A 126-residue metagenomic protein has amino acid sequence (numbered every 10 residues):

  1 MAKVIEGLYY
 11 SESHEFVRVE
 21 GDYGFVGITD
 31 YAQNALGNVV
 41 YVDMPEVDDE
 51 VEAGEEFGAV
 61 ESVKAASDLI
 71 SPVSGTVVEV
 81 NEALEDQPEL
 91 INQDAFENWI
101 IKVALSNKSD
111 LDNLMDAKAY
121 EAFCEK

Functional and structural regions predicted by a protein language model:
M1-E56, Q93-K126: Acidic, low-complexity mobile loops and tails
A2-V4, A66-V73: Short, glycine/small-residue-enriched coil/turn segments at secondary-structure junctions
H14, V60, L69, S74-V77: Conserved hydrophobic positions within beta-strands
D30-A32, K64, V73: Short glycine-rich, polar/acidic loop-and-turn segments at beta strand-coil junctions
S62-A65, E82: Short, conserved catalytic or interaction motifs in soluble domains
S74, V80, S106: Short, loop-centered acidic/histidine patches that primarily coordinate divalent metals
V77-Q93: Short, charge-rich, low-complexity interaction segments located in flexible loops at or near secondary-structure
